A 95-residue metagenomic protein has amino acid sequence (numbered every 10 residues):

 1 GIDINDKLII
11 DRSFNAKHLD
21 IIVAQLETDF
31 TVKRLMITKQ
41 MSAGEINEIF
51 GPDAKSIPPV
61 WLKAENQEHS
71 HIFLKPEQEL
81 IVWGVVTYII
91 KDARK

Functional and structural regions predicted by a protein language model:
G1-K95: Acidic/glycine-rich C-terminal interaction modules and beta/coil loop segments that lie outside canonical DNA-binding
